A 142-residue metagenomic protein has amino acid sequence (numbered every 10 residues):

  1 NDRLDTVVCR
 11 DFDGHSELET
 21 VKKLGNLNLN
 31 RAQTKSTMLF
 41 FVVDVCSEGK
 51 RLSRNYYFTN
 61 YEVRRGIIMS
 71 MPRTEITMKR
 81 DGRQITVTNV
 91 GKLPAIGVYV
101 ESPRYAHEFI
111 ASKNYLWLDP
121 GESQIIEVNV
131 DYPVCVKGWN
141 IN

Functional and structural regions predicted by a protein language model:
N1-S47, H107-Y132: Intrinsically disordered, low-complexity Pro/Gly/Ser/Thr-rich segments with frequent PxxP/GP/PP motifs and embedded
D44, Y99-E101: Beta-strand signatures of extracellular beta-sandwich domains
G49-R64, V136-N142: Edge beta-strands of extracellular beta-sandwich domains
F58-D81: Low-complexity, acidic Ser/Thr/Pro/Gly-rich terminal tails and inter-domain linkers that flank the onset of structured
T86-K92: Asparagine-centered strand-capping/turn motif at beta-strand->loop junctions
K92-V98: Short acidic/proline- and small/hydrophobic-mixed sequence motifs that coincide with surface turns and coil-to-beta
